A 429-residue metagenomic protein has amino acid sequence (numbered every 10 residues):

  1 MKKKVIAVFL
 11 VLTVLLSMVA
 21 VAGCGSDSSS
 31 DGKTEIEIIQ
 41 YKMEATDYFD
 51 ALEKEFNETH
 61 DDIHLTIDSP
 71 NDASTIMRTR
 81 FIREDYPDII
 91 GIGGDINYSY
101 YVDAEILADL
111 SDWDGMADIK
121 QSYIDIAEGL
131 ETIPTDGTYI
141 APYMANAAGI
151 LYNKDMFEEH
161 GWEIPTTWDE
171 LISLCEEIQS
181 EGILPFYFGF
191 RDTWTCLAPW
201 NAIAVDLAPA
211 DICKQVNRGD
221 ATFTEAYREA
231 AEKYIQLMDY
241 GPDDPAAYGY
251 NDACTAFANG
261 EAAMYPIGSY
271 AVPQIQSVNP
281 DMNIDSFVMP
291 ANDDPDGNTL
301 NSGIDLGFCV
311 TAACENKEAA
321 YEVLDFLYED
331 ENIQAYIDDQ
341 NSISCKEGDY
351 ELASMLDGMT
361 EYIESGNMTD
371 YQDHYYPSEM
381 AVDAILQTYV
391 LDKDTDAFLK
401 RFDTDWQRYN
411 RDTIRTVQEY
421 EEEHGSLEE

Functional and structural regions predicted by a protein language model:
K54, E58-T59, H64, H160 (+3 more regions): Extracytoplasmic/periplasmic substrate-recognition and gating elements
E55-Y123, D155, E159-T166, M264: Extracytoplasmic "Venus flytrap"/periplasmic binding protein-like
T79-R80, P87-D88, A117-D155, L184-F188 (+2 more regions): A structural signal for short loop-to-beta-strand junctions that line the ligand-binding cleft of periplasmic/secreted
G93-A148, I172, I178, P199-N201 (+3 more regions): Hinge/lid segment of periplasmic solute-binding proteins
I106-D109, Y270-Q274, L306-M380, A397: Mature extracytoplasmic/periplasmic domains
P134-Y143, A148, I172-G219, A262: Extracytoplasmic/periplasmic solute-binding protein
E158, S365-E429: Conserved C-terminal helix/tail region of periplasmic/extracytoplasmic solute-binding proteins
C175-I178, V216-A246: Glycine-centered hinge/linker elements that transmit conformational signals in sensory and ligand-binding systems
